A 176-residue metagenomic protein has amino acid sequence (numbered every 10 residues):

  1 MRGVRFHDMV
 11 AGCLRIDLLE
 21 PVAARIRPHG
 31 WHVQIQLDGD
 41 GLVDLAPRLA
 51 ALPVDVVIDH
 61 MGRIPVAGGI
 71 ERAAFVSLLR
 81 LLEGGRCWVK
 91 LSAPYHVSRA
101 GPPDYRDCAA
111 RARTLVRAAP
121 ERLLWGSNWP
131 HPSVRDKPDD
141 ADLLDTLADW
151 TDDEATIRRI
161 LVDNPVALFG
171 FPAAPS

Functional and structural regions predicted by a protein language model:
M1-C13, S133: Glycine-rich phosphate-binding "P-loop"
V4, I26, H60, V89 (+3 more regions): Divalent metal-coordination and catalytic microenvironments
I16-W125: Catalytic pocket-lining loop regions of alpha/beta-barrel enzymes, especially the amidohydrolase/enolase/GH5 lineages
P65, P130, P172: Residue-level detector of flexible, active-site-proximal loop/helix-junction positions within diverse enzyme catalytic
T114-R122, R135-S176: Mid-to-C-terminal alpha-helical segments outside catalytic/metal-binding sites
N128-V134: Small/polar glycine-rich anion-binding or flexible loop at a beta-alpha turn
